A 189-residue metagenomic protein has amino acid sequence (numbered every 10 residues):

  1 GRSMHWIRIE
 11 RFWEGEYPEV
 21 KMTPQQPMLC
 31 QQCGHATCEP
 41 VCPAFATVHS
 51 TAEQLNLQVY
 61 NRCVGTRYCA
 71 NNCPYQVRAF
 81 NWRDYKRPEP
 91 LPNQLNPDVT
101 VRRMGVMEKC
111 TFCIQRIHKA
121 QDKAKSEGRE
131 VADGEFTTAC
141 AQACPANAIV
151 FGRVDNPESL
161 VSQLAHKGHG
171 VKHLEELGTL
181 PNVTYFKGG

Functional and structural regions predicted by a protein language model:
G1-G189: Non-ligating segments of multi-cofactor redox enzymes
